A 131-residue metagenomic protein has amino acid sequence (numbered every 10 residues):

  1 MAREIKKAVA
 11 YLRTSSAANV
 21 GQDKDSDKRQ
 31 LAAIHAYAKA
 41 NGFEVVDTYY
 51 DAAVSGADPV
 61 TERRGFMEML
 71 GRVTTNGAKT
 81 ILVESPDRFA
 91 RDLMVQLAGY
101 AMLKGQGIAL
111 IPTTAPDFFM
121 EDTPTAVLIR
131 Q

Functional and structural regions predicted by a protein language model:
M1-Q131: Short, structured surface patches at the beginning of a domain
